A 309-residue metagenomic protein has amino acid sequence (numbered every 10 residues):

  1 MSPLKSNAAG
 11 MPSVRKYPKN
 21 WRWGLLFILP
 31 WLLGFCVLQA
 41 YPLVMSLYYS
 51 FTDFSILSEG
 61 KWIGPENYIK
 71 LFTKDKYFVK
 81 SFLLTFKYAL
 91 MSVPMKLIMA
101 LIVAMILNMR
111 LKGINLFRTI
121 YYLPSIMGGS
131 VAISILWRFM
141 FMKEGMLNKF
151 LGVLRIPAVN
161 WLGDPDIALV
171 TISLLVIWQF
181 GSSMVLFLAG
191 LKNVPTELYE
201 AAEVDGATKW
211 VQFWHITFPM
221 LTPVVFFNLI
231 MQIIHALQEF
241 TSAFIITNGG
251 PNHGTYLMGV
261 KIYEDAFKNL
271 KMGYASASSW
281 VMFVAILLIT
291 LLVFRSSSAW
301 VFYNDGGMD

Functional and structural regions predicted by a protein language model:
M1-P18: Short, Lys/Arg-rich, polar N-terminal cytosolic tail immediately upstream of the first transmembrane signal-anchor
Y17-D309: A structural signal for multi-pass alpha-helical bundles of membrane permease subunits that mediate small-molecule
